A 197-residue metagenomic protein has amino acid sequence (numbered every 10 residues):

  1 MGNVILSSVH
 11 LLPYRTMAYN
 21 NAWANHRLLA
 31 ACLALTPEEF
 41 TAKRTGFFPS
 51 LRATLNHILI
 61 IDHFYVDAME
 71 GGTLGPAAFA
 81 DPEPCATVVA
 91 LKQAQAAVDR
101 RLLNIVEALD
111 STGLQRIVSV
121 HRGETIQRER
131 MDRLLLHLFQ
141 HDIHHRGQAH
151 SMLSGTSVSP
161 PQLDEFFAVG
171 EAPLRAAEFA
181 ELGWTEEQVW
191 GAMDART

Functional and structural regions predicted by a protein language model:
G2-Y19, V189-M193: Extreme N-terminal tail/first-helix region
S8, R15-A80, R122-T185: Short, contiguous alpha-helical
H10, T36-P37, A86-T87, L109-S111 (+2 more regions): General structural signal for secondary-structure boundaries
G72-R116: Helix-adjacent hinge/juxtasegments
S119: Active-site-proximal loop/hinge segments within enzyme catalytic domains
A180-T197: Long, intrinsically disordered, low-complexity Ser/Thr/Pro-rich regulatory/activation regions of nuclear proteins
